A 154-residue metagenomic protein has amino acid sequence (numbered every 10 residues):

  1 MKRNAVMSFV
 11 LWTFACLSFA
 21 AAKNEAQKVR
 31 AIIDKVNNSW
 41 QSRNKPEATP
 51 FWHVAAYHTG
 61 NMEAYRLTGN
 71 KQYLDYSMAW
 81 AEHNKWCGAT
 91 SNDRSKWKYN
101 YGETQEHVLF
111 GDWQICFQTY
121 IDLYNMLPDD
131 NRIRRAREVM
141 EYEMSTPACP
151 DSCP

Functional and structural regions predicted by a protein language model:
M1-F9: Bacterial N-terminal signal peptides that target proteins for export
S8-C16: Bacterial N-terminal signal peptides
L17-Q27: Bacterial Sec-dependent signal peptides at the C-terminal "C-region" and cleavage site
A26-E47, D75-S95, N131-P154: Long, well-ordered core segments of solenoidal/helical folds
R43-E63: Beta-strand-rich domains and repeat architectures in extracellular enzymes and scaffolds, especially beta-propellers
A56-K71, I115-D129: Well-ordered alpha-helical scaffold segments within catalytic/enzyme domains
M78-L123: Blade-loop segments of beta-propeller domains
